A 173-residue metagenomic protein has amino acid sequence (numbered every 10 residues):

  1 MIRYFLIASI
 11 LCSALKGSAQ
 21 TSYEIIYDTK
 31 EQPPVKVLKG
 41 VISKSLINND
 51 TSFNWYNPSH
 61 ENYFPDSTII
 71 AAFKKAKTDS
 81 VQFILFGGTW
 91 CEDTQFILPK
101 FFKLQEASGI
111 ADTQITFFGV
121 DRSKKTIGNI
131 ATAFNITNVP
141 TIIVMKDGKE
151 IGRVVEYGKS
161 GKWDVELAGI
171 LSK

Functional and structural regions predicted by a protein language model:
M1-Y23: Bacterial Sec-dependent N-terminal signal peptides
Q20-A71, K75-K77, A168-K173: Non-globular targeting/processing and membrane-anchoring segments
K74-Q82, F102-F118: Conserved helix-turn-beta segment immediately C-terminal to the redox Cys motif in thioredoxin-like folds
L85-G88, D112-T126: Thiol-based oxidoreductase modules, predominantly thioredoxin-like and allied folds used for disulfide exchange
T89-I97: Conserved redox-active cysteine motifs that mediate thiol-disulfide chemistry, especially di-cysteine Cys-X(1-2)-Cys
S123-I136: Short Fe-S-cluster ligation motifs
N138, V144-K173: Non-catalytic, surface beta->alpha helical segment in thiol-disulfide oxidoreductase systems
